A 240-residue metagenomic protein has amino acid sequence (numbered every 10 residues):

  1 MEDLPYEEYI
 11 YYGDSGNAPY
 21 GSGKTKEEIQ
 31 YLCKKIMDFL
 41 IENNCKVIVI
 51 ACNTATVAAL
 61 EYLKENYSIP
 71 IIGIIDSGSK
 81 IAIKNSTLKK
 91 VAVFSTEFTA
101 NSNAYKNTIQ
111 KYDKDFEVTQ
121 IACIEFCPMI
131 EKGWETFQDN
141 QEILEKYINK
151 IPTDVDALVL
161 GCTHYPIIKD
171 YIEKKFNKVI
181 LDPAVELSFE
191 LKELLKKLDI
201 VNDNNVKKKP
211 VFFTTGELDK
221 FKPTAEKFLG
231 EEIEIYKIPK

Functional and structural regions predicted by a protein language model:
M1-K240: Non-catalytic structural scaffold of enzyme domains
